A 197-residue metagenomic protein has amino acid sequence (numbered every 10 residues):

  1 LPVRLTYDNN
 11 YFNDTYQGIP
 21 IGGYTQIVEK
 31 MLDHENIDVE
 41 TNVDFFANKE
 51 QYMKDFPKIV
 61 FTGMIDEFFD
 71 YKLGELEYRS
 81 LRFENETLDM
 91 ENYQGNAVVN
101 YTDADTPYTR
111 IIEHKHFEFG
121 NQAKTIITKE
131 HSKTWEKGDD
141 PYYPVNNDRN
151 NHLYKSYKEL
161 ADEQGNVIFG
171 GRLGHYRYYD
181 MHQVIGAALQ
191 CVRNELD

Functional and structural regions predicted by a protein language model:
L1-K58, T62, E67-F69: Active-site/ligand-binding neighborhood in enzyme catalytic cores
Y11, K133, G171-G174: Short, histidine-centered active-site or binding-site loop motifs used for metal coordination, general acid-base
Q17-Y24, N100-Y101, R177-V184: Aromatic-acidic/polar surface patches that form glycan- and anion
Q26-E29, D33, D70, G186-R193 (+1 more regions): A broad, structural surface signal
V43-L160: Mid-domain catalytic core of redox enzymes that form a hydrophobic substrate pocket/lid adjacent to a catalytic redox
D140-D197: C-terminal catalytic lobe of FAD-dependent flavoproteins
